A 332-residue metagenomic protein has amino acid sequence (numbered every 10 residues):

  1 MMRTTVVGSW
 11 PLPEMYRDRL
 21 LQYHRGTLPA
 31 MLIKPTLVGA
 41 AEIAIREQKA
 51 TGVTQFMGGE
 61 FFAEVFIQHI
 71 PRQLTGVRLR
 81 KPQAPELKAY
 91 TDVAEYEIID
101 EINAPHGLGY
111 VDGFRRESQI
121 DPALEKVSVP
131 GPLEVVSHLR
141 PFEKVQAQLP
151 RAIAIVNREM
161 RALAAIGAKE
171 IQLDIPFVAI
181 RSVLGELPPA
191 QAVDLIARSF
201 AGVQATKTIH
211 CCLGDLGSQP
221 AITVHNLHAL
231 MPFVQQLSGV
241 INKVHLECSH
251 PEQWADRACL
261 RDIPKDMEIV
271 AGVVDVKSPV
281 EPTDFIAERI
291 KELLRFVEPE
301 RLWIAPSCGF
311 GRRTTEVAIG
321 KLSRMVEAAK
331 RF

Functional and structural regions predicted by a protein language model:
M1-F332: Domain-level signal for soluble alpha/beta catalytic cores
